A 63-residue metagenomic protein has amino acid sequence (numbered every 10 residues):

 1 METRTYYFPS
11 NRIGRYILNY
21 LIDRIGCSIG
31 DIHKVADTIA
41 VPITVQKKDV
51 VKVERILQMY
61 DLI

Functional and structural regions predicted by a protein language model:
M1-P9: Short glycine-/aliphatic-rich beta-strand segments at the starts of folded cytosolic domains
P9-I29: Short amphipathic alpha-helix segments
S10-I13, T44-V51: Helix N-cap motif at beta-to-alpha junctions
Y20-I22, K52-D61: Short amphipathic alpha-helices in soluble, non-transmembrane regions that often serve as interface/regulatory elements
I29-H33, M59-I63: Conserved short beta-strand edge segments in small beta-sheet-based binding/regulatory domains
D37-V45: A generic structural motif
